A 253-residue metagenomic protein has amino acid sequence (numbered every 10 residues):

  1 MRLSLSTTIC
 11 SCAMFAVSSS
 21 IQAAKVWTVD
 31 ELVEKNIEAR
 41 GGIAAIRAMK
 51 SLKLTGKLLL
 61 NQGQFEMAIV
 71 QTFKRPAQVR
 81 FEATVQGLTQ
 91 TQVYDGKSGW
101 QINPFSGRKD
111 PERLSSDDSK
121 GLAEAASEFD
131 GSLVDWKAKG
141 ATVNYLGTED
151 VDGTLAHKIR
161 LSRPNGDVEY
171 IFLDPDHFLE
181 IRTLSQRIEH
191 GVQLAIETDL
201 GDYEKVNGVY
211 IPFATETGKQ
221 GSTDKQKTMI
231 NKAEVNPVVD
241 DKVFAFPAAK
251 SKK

Functional and structural regions predicted by a protein language model:
M1-S6: Positively charged n-region of N-terminal signal peptides that target proteins for export
T8-S18: Bacterial N-terminal signal peptides
S19-A23: Sec/Tat signal peptide C-region and signal peptidase I cleavage site
A24-K25, V29-G107, G140-G147: N-terminal mature ectodomain segment of secretory-pathway/periplasmic proteins
M49-S51, P76, A138-G140, T154-A156 (+2 more regions): Extracytoplasmic
L88, T148, D152-A249: Gly/Pro-enriched, hydrophobic low-complexity segments that function as extracytoplasmic propeptides/linkers
W100-F129: Acidic/charged, solvent-exposed loop-and-adjacent secondary-structure segments enriched in E/D, K/R, S/T, and G/P
L122-R160, L179-R182: Short, conserved active-site entrance elements at the starts or edges of catalytic domains
